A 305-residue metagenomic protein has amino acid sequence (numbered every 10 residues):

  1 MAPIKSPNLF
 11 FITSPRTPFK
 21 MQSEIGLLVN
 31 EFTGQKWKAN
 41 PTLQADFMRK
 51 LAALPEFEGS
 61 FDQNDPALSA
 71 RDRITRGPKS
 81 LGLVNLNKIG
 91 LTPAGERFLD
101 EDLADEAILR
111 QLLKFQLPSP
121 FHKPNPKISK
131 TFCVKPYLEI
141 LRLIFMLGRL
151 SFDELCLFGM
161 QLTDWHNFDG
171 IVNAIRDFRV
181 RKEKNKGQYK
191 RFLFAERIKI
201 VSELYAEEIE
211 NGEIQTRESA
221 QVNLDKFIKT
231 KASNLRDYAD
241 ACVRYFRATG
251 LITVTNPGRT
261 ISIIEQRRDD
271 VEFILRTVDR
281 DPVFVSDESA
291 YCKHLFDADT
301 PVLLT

Functional and structural regions predicted by a protein language model:
M1-T305: Donor-sugar nucleotide-binding helix/loop cap in glycosyltransferases
